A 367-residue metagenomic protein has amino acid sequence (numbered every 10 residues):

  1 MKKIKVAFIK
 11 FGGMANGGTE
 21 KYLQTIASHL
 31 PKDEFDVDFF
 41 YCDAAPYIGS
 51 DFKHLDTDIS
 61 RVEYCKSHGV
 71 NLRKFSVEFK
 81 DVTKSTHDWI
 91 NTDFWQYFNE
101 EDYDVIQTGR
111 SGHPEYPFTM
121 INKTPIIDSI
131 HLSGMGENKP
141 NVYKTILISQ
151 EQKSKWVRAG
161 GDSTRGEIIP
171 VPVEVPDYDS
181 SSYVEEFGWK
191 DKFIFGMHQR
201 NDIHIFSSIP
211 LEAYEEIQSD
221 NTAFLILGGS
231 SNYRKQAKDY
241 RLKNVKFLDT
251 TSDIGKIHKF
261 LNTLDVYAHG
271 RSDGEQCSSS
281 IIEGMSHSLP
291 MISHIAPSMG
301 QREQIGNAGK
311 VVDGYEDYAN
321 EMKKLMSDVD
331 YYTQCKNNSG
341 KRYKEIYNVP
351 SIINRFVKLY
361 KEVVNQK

Functional and structural regions predicted by a protein language model:
K5-A7, D177, Y183-I205, L211-Y214: Conserved donor-binding/catalytic core segment of Leloir-type glycosyltransferases
K10-N16, E34-S85, G229-Y233: N-terminal strand-loop element at the rim of the active site of nucleotide-sugar-dependent glycosyltransferases
M135, V142-Y178: Donor nucleotide-sugar binding/catalytic pocket of nucleotide-sugar-dependent glycosyltransferases
R234-S252: Nucleotide-activated donor-binding/catalytic signature segment of Leloir-type glycosyltransferases, i.e., the conserved
K259-Q276, L289: Acidic donor-binding loop of glycosyltransferase active sites
P290-H294: Short hydrophobic beta-strand element within catalytic cores of glycosyltransferases and related nucleotide-activated
G306-E316, K324-V329: Conserved acidic donor-binding segment of nucleotide-sugar-dependent glycosyltransferases
D330-K361: A charged, aromatic-enriched C-terminal amphipathic alpha-helix characteristic of glycosyltransferases across folds
